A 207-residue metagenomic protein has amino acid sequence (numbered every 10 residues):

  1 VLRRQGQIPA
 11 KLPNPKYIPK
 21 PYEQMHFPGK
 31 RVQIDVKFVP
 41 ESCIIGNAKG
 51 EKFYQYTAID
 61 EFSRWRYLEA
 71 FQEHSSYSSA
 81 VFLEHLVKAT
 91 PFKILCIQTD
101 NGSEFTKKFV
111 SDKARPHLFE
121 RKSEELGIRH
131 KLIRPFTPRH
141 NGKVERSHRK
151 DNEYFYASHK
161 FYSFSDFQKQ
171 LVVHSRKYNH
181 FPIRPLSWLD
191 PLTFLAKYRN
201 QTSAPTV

Functional and structural regions predicted by a protein language model:
V1-S42, S103, V110, A114-E120 (+1 more regions): Basic, flexible linker segments flanking DNA-binding modules in nucleic acid-interacting mobile-element proteins
R3-Q7, S75, N179: Hydrophobic/aromatic-lined pockets within catalytic cores
K11, K30, L126-I128, T137 (+1 more regions): C-terminal domain-tail junction helix/linker
P13-N14, Q98, R134, L189: Short loop/turn and capping residues at structural boundaries
Q33, F38-Q55, S63-V172: RNase H-like DDE/DDD metal-dependent nuclease/strand-transfer catalytic core used by mobile genetic elements
